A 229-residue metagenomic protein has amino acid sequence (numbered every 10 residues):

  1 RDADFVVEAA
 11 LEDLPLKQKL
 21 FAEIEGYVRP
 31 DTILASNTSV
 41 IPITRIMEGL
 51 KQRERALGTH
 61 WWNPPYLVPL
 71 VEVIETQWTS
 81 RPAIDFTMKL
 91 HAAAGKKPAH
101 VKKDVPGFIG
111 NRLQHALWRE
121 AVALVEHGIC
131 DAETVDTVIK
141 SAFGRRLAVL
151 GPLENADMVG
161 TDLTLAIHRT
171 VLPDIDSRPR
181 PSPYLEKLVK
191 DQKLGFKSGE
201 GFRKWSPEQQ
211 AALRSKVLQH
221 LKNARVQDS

Functional and structural regions predicted by a protein language model:
R1, P15, K19-G26, E48 (+5 more regions): Replace "anionic and nucleotidyl ligands
R1-L34, I41: Rossmann-like NAD(P)-binding element
D2, P30-T32, R53-A56, E133-T134: Short acidic capping loops at alpha-helix termini that bridge into adjacent secondary structure
I33-G107, N111: Rossmann-fold dinucleotide-binding core
A93, G110, Q114-E120, K140: Structural/interface elements that position substrates and couple domains in central-metabolism enzymes
A93-K103, H127, A132-S229: NAD(P)-dependent Rossmann-like dehydrogenase/reductase catalytic/cofactor-binding core
V122-E126: Regular secondary-structure segments
